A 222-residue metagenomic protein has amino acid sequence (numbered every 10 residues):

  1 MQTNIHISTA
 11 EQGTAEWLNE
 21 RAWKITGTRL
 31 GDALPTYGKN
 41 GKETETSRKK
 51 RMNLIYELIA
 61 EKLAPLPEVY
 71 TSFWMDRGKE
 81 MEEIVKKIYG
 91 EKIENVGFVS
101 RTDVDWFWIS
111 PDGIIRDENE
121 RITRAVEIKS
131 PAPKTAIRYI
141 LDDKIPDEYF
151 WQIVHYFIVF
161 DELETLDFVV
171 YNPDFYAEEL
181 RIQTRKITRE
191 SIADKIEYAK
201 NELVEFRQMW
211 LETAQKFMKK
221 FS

Functional and structural regions predicted by a protein language model:
M1-E80, I84, F221-S222: Charged, glycine-rich intrinsically disordered N-terminal tails and low-complexity linkers that flank
R21, L58, K62, I88 (+2 more regions): Residues that form generic nucleotide/phosphate-binding pockets
P67-G97, T102, Y149: Nucleic-acid endo/exonuclease domains
K92-P111, I115-R207: Nucleic-acid nuclease catalytic cores
L203-S222: Charged phosphate-binding loop/patch that engages nucleotide di/tri-phosphates or the phosphate backbone of nucleic
